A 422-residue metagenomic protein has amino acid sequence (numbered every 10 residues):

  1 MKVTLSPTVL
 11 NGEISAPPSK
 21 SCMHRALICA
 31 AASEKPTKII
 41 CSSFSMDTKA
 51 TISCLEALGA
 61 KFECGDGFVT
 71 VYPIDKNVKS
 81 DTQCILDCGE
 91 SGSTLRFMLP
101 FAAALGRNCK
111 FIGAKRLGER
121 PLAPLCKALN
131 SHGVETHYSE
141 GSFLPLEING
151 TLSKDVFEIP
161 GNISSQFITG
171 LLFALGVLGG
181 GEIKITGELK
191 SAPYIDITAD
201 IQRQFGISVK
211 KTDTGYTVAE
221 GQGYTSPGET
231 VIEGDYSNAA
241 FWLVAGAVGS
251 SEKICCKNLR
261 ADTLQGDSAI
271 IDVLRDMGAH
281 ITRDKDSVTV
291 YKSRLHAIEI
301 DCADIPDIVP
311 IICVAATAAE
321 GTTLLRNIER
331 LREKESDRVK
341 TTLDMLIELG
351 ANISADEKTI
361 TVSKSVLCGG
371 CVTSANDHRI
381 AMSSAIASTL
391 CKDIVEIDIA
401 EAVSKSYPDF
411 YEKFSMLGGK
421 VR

Functional and structural regions predicted by a protein language model:
M1-R422: Short, structured segments at the rim of ligand-binding sites
